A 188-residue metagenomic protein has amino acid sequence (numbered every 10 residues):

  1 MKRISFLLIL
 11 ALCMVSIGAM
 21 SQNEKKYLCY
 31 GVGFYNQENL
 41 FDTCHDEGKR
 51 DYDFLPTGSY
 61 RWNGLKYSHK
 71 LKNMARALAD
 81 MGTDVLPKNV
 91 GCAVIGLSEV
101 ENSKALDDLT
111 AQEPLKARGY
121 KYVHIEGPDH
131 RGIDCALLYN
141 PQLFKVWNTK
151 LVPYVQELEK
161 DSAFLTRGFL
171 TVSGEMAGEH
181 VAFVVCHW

Functional and structural regions predicted by a protein language model:
M1-E24: Bacterial Sec-dependent N-terminal signal peptides
K2-R3, K70, R167: Basic side chains
M20-E113, A117, V123-I133: N-terminal, active-site-proximal structural segment of metallo-dependent hydrolase catalytic domains
G31-N39, N148-K150, H180-W188: Active-site-proximal beta-strand elements of phosphoester/diester hydrolases
F34, F54-P56, Y139-Q142, H187-W188: Generic detector of bulky aromatic hydrophobic side chains
V100-H180: Structured beta-strand-rich core segments of catalytic domains in phosphoester-bond hydrolases
